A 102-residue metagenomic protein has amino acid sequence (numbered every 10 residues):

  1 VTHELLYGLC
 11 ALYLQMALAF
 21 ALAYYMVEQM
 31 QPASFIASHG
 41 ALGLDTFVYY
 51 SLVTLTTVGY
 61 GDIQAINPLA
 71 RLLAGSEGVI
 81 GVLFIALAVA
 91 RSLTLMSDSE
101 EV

Functional and structural regions predicted by a protein language model:
V1, V27-F35, L93-E101: Membrane-interfacial segments
V1-T2, Y13: A diffuse structural propensity rather than consistent per-protein peaks
T2-H3, S51: A short linear-motif detector with a strong N-terminal bias
H3-G8, S34-H39, A70-S76: Non-cytosolic membrane-interface motifs at loop->transmembrane helix junctions
L9-Y50: Outer-pore turret/helix-boundary of cation channels
A41-E101: Pore domain of cation channels
